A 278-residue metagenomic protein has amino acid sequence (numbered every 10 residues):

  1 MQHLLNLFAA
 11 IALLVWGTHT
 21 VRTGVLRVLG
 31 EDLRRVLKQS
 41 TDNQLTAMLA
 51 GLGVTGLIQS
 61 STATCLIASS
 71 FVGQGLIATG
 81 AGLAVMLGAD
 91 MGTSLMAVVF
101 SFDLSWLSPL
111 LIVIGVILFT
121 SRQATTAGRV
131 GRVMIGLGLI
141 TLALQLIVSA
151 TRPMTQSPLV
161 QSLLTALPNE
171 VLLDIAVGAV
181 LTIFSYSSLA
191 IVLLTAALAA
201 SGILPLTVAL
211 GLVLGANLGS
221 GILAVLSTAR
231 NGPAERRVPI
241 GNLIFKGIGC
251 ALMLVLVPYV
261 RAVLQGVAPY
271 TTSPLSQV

Functional and structural regions predicted by a protein language model:
M1, A78-M86, V98-Q145, L164: Signature of multi-pass transmembrane helix bundles
M1-L5, V98-L107, V160-P168, T207 (+1 more regions): Interfacial loop-to-helix junctions that mark the boundaries of transmembrane helices in multi-pass membrane
M1-Q44, M134-V180, L198-A199: Helix-loop-helix hairpins and the membrane-proximal interhelical loops of multi-pass alpha-helical transport proteins
I11, E31, R35, Q39 (+13 more regions): Alpha-helical transmembrane segments of multi-pass membrane proteins, especially transporters and channels
L13, R22, L26, T62-L66 (+4 more regions): Alpha-helical transmembrane segments and their lipid-water interface positions in multi-pass membrane proteins
T18-R27, A68-G73, I114-G128, A224-N231: C-terminal ends of transmembrane helices
L57-I58, I67-T93, V99-L107, G115-F119 (+5 more regions): Membrane-interfacial helix-loop connectors
T155-L167, R230-V278: Transmembrane alpha-helical segments and their short flanking loops that form helix-hairpins/helix-helix interfaces
